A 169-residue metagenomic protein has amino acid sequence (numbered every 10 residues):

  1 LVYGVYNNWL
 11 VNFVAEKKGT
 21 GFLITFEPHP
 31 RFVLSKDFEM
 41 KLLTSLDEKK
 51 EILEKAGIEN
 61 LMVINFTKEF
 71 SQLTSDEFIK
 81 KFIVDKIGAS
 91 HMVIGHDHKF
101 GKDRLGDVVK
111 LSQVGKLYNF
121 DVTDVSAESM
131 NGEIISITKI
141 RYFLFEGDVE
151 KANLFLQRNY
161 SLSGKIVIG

Functional and structural regions predicted by a protein language model:
L1-G169: Nucleotidyltransferase catalytic core that binds NTPs
